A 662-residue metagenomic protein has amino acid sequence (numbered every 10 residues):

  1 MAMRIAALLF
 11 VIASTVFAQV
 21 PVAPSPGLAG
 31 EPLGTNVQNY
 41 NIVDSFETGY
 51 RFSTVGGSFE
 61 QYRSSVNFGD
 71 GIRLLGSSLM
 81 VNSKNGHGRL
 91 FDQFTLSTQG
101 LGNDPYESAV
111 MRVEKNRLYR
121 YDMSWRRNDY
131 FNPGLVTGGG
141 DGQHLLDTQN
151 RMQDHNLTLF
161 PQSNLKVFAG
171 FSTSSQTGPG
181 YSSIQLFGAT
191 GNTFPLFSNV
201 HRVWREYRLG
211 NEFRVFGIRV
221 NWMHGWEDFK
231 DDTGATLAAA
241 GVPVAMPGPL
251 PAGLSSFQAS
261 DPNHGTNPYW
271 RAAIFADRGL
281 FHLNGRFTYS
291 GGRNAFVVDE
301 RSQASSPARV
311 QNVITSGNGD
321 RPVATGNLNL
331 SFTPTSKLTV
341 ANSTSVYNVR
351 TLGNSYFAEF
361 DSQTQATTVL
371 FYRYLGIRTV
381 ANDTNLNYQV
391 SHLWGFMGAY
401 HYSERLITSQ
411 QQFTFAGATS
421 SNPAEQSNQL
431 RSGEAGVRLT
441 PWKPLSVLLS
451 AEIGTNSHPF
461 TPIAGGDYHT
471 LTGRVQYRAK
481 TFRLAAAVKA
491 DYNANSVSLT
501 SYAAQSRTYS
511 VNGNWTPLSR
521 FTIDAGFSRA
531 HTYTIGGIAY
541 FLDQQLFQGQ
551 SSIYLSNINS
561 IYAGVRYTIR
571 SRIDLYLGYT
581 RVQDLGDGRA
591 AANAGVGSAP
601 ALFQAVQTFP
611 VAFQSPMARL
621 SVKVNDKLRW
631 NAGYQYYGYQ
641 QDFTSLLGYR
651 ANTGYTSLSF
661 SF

Functional and structural regions predicted by a protein language model:
M1-I5: Positively charged n-region of N-terminal signal peptides that target proteins for export
A6-T15: Bacterial N-terminal signal peptides
Q19-Q38, I42, R51-F662: Gram-negative and organellar
